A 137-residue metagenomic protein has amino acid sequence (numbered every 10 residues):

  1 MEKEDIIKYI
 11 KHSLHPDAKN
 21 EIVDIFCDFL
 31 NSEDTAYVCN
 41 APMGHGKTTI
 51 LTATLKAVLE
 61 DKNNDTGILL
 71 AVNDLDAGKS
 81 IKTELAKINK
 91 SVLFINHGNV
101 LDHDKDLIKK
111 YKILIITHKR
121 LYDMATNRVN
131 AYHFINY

Functional and structural regions predicted by a protein language model:
M1-I7: Intrinsically disordered, low-structural-confidence terminal and linker regions
I7-D34: Pre-Walker A adenine-sensing motif
H12, D28-S32, D61, I88 (+1 more regions): Surface-exposed polar/charged interaction patches
D17-C27, K90-I108, I113: A short, well-structured beta->alpha microelement
F29-D34, V58-D65, D104-Y111, F134-N136: Flexible, charged surface loops at secondary-structure boundaries
C39: Hydrophobic anchor at the beta1->P-loop junction of P-loop NTPases
M43, T48-V92, K119-D123: Conserved Walker A/P-loop ATP-binding site and its immediately adjacent core in helicase/helicase-like ATPase domains
H97-Y137: Conserved RecA-like ASCE ATPase "motif II neighborhood" in helicase/translocase motors
